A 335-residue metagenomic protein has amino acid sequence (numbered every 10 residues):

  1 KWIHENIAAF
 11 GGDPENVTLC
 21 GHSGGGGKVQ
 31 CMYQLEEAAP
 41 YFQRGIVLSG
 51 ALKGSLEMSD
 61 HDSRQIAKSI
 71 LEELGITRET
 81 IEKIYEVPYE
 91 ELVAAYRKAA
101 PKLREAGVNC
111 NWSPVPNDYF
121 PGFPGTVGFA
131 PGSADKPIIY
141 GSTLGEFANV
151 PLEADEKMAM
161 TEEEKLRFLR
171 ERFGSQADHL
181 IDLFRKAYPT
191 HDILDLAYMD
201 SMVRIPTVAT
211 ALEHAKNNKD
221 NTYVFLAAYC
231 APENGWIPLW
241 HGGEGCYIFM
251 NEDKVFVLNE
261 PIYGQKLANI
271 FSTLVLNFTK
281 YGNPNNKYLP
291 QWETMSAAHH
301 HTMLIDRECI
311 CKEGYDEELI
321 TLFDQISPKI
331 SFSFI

Functional and structural regions predicted by a protein language model:
W2-L19: Gly/Ser-rich "nucleophile elbow"/oxyanion-hole loop immediately N-terminal to the catalytic nucleophile in hydrolases
E5, A39, R44, L48-E164 (+1 more regions): Substrate-access "cap/lid" subdomains that shape and gate the entrance to catalytic or ligand-binding pockets
E5-A8, G24, G282-P284: Acidic glycine-/aspartate-rich tracts in secreted/extracellular proteins
L19-H22, L48: Short beta-strand immediately N-terminal to the catalytic nucleophile in serine-hydrolase-like folds
G26-A38: Short glycine-enriched nucleophile-adjacent loop and the immediately C-terminal alpha-helix near the catalytic center
K53-M58, P124-G125, K186-S201, E233-W236 (+2 more regions): Active-site rim elements
S133-H179, K312-I335: C-terminal, loop-rich substrate-recognition/catalytic regions characterized by aromatic stacking residues
I205-I335: Mobile gating loops/cap/lid regions near enzyme active sites that modulate substrate access
